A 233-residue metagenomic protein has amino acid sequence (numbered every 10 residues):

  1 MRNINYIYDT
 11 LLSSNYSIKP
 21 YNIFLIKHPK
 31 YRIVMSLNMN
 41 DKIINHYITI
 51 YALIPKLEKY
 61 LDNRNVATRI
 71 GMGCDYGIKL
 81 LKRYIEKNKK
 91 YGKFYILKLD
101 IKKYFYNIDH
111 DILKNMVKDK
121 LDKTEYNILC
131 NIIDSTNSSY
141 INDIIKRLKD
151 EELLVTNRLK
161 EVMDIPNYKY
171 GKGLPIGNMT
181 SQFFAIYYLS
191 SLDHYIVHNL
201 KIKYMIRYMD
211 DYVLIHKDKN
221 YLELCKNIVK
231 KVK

Functional and structural regions predicted by a protein language model:
M1-S13: Non-catalytic, polymerase-adjacent accessory regions of viral genome-replication enzymes
N5, D41-H46, I50, D75 (+5 more regions): Non-catalytic, well-ordered alpha-helical scaffold segments
Y16-P29, E58: A short glycine/small-residue-enriched secondary-structure motif
L25-I33, N167-K172: Active-site flanking loop/helix segments enriched in acidic
P29-R64, E161-V162: Glycine/proline-rich, flexible active-site/cofactor-binding loop segments that harbor closely spaced acidic
T49-D109: Active-site-proximal segment of RNA-dependent polymerases
K89-M209, V213-K226: Conserved polymerase palm-domain catalytic core
